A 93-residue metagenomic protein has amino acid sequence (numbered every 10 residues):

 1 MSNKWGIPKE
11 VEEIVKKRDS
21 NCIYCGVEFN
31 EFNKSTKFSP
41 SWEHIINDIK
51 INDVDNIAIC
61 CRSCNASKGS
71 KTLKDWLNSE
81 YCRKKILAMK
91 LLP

Functional and structural regions predicted by a protein language model:
M1-E10, V27-F29, Y81, L87-P93: A boundary/linker detector
G6-P40, C61-R62: Short cysteine-rich loop/turn motifs with clustered Cys
C22, I49-N52, E80: A broad, structure-centric signal for solvent-exposed, well-ordered loop/edge residues that line or flank functional
V27-I59, K68-K71: Histidine-centered nuclease catalytic patch
D55-A58, S63-P93: A detector for short metal-coordination/catalytic motifs
